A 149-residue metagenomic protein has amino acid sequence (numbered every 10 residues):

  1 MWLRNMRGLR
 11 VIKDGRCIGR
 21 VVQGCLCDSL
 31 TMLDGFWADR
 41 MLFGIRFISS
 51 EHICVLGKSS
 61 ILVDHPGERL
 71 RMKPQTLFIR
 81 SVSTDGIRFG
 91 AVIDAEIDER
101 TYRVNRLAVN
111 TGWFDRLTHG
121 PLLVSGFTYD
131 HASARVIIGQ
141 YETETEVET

Functional and structural regions predicted by a protein language model:
M1-T149: Peripheral interaction segments used for macromolecular assembly
